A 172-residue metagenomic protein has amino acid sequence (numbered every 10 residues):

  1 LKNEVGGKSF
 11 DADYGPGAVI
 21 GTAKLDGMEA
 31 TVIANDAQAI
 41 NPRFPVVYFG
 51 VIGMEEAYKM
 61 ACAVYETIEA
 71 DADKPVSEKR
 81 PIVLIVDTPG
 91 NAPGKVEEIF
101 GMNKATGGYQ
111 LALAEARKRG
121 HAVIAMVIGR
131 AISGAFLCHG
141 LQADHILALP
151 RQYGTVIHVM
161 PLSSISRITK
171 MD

Functional and structural regions predicted by a protein language model:
L1-H121, R130: Terminal-region recognition feature
G90-D172: Conserved catalytic cores of soluble enzyme domains, especially glycine-rich substrate-binding beta-alpha loops
